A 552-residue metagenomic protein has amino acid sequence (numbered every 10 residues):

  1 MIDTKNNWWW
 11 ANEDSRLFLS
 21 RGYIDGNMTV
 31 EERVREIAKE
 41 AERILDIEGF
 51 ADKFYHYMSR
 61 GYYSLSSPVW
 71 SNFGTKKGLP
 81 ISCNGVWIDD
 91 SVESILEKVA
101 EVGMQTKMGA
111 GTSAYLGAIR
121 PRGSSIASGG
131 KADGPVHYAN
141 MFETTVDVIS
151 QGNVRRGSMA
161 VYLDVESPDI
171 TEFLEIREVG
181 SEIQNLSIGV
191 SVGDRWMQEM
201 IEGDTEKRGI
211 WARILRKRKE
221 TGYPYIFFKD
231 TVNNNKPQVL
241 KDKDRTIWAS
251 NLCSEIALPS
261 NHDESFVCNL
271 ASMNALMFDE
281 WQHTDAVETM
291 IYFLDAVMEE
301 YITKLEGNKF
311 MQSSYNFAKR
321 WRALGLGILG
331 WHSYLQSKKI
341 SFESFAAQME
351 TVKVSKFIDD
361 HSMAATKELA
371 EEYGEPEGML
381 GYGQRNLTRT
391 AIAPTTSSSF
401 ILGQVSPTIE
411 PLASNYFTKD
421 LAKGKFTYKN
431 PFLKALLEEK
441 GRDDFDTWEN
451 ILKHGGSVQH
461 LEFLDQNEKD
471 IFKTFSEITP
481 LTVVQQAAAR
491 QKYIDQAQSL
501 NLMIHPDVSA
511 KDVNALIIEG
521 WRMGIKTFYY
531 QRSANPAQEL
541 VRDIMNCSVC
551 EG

Functional and structural regions predicted by a protein language model:
M1-A51, F73, S128-M141, Q151-T246 (+2 more regions): Conserved, charged catalytic cores of large soluble enzymes
A11, K76-G78, Q105-G109, G152-G157 (+7 more regions): Solvent-exposed alpha-helices and their adjacent loops that cap or buttress functional pockets in soluble metabolic
D25, R33, A38-I47, Y55-A127 (+8 more regions): Function-dense linear segments that define catalytic or interfacial modules in macromolecule-processing proteins
T29, T75-K77, I88-V92, G134-Y138 (+13 more regions): Secondary-structure capping and boundary motifs in well-ordered enzyme cores
I47-F54, T112-A114, N153-A160, Y301-Y315 (+5 more regions): Flexible, glycine/charged-enriched surface loops at secondary-structure junctions
Y57, G74, L116-R122, V161-D169 (+8 more regions): A glycine-rich phosphate-binding loop feature that marks nucleotide/adenosyl-phosphate handling sites
V99, T289-Y315, K319, A323 (+3 more regions): Internal maturation/activation junctions in enzymes
C253-N261, K304-E306, T390-G552: Catalytic alpha/beta core of large soluble enzyme barrels
